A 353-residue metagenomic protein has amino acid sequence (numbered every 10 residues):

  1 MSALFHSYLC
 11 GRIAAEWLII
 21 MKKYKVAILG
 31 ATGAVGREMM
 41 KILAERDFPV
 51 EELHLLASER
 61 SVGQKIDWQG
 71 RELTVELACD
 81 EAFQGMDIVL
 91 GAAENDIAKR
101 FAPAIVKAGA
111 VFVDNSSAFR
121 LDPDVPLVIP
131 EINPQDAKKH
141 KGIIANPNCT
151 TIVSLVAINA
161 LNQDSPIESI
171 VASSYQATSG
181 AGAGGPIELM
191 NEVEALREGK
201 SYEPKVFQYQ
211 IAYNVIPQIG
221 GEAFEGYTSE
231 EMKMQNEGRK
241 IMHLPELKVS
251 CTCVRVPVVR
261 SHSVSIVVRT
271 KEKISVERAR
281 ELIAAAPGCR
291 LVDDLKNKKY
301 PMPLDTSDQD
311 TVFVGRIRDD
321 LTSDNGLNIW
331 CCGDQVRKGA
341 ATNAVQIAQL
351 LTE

Functional and structural regions predicted by a protein language model:
L4-I20: Short, Lys/Arg-enriched N-terminal segments with co-localized hydrophobic residues within the first ~10-30 amino acids
S7-L9, K25, P301: Compositionally biased, intrinsically disordered low-complexity regions enriched in proline and serine
W17-I211, L247-K248, K298, V312-F313 (+4 more regions): N-terminal Rossmann-like NAD(P) cofactor-binding subdomain of oxidoreductases, focused on the glycine-rich
V89, T178-E353: Charged docking surfaces used in two-component/phosphorelay signaling
